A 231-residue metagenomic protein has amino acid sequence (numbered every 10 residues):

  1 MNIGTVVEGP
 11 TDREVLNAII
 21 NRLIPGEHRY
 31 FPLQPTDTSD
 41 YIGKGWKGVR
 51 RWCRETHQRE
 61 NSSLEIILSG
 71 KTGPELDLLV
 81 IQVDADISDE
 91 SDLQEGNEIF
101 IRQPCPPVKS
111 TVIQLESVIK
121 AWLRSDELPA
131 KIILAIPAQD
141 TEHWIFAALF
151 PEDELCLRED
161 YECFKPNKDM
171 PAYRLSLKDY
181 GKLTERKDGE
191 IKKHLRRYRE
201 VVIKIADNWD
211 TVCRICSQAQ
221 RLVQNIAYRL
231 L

Functional and structural regions predicted by a protein language model:
M1-G4: Extreme N-terminal starter segment of soluble prokaryotic enzymes
R13-S39, G43-W46, R50, H57-L231: C-terminal accessory helical subdomains adjacent to catalytic cores in phosphodiester- and nucleotide-handling enzymes
